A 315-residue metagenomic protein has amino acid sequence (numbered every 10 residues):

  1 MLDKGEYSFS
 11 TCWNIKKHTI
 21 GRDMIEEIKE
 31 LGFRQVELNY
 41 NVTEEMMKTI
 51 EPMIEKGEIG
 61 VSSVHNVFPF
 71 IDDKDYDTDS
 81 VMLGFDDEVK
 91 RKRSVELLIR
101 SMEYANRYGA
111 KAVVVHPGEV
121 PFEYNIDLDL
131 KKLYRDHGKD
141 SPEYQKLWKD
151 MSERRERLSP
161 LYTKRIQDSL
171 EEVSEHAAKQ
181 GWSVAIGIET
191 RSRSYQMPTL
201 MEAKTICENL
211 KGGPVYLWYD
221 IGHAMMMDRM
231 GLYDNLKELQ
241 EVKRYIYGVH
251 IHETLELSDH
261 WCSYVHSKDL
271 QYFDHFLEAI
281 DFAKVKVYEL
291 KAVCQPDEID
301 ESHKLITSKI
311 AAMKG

Functional and structural regions predicted by a protein language model:
M1-L2, M24-I28, D75-D79, K146-M151 (+2 more regions): Short amphipathic alpha-helical segments, especially helix-boundary/capping motifs
M1-S101, N106, H137, P142 (+1 more regions): N-terminal pre-domain/capping segments
M1-T11, T19-E27, E44, E55-G57 (+4 more regions): Histidine-acidic metal/acid-base catalytic patches
V42-T43, F68, E119-V120, R193 (+1 more regions): Conserved beta-strand edge residues that scaffold enzyme active sites
D72-Y76, K179-W182, S192-Q196, D228-L232: Short, charged helix-to-loop "capping" segments that act as catalytic/coupling loops
L83-Y216: Active-site acidic/histidine proton-transfer and metal-coordination neighborhood in alpha/beta enzyme cores
